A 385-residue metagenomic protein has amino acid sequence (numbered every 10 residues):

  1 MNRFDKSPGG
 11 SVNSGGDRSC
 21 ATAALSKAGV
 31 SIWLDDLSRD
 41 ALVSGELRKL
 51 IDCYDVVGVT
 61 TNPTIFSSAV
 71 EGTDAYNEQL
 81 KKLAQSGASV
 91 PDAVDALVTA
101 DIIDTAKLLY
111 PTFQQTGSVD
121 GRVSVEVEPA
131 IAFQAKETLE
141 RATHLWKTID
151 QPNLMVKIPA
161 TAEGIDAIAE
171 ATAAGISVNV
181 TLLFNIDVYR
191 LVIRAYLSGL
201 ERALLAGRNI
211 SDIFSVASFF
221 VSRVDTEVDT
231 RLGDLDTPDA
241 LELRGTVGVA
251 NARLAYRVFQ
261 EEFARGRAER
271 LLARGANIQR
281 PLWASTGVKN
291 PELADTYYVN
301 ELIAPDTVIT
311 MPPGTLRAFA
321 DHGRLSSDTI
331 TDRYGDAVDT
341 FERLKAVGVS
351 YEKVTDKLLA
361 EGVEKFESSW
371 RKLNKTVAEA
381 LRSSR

Functional and structural regions predicted by a protein language model:
N2-G45: N- or domain-start disorder-to-order transition segments that initiate the globular core
V30-D36, V57-T61, G121-V127, L154-I158 (+4 more regions): Hydrophobic faces of well-ordered beta-strands that scaffold small-molecule active sites in alpha/beta enzyme cores
W33, L42-E78: An N-terminal structural lobe/cap that precedes and organizes the functional/catalytic core across diverse proteins
A41, Q134-E140, I158-T172, N185-L197: Active-site-adjacent beta->alpha loops and helix N-cap segments on the catalytic face of soluble alpha/beta enzymes
D55-V56, D150, A167-V178: Glycine-enriched alpha-helix->loop->beta-strand junction motifs that scaffold or abut catalytic
T61, I65-A167: Active-site beta->alpha loop and helix N-cap motifs at the rims of alpha/beta catalytic domains
S177-G314: Catalytic alpha/beta core domains of metabolic enzymes, predominantly
G275-R382: Flexible, acidic glycine-rich loops studded with aromatic residues
